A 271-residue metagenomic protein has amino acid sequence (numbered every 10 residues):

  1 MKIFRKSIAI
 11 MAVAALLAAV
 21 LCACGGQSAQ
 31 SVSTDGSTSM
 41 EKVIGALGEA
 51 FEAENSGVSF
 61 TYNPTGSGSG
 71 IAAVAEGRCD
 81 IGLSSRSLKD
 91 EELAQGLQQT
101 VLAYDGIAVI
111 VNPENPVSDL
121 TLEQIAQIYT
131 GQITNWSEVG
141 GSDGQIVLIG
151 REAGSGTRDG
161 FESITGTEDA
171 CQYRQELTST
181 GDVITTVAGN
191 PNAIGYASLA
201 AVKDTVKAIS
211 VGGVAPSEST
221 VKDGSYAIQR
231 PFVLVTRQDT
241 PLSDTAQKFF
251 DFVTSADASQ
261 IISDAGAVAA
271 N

Functional and structural regions predicted by a protein language model:
M1-M11: Bacterial N-terminal signal peptides that target proteins for export
A14-A18: Alpha-helical transmembrane segments
A19-A23: C-terminal motif of bacterial Sec signal peptides marking the signal peptidase cleavage site
G25-G68, A72-N271: Exported/periplasmic ABC-transporter solute-binding proteins
